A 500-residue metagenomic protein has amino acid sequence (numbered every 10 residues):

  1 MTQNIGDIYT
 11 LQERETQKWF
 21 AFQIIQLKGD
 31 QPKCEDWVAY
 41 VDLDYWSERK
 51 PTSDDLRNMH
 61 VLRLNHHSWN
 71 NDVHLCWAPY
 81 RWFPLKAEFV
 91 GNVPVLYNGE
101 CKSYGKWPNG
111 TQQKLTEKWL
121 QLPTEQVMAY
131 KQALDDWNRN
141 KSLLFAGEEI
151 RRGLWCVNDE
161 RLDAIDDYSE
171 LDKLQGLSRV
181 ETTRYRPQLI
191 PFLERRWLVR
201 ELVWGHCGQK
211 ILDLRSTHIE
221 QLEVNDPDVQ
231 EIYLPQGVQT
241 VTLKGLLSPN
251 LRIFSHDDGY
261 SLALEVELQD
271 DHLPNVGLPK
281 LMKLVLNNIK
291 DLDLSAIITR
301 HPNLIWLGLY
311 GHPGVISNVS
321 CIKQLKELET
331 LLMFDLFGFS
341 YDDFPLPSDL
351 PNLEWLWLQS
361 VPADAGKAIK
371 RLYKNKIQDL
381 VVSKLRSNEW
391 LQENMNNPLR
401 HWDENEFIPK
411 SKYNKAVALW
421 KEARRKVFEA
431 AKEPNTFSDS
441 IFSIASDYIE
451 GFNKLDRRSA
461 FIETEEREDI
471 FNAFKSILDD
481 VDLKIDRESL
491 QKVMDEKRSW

Functional and structural regions predicted by a protein language model:
M1-E13: Short coil-to-beta transition motif at edge beta-strands of beta-rich domains
G6, D343-D456, R467-I470: C-terminal capping region of solenoid repeat domains
Q17-K28: Short beta-strand-centered aromatic/proline hotspots
Q26-S53: Basic/aromatic-rich interaction segments and small domains that mediate binding to polyanionic partners
W46-E125: Intrinsically disordered, low-complexity, charged/polar segments
Q132-L294, T299-N388: Concave beta-strand-loop units of leucine-rich repeat
Y310, F334, E450, K454-R457 (+1 more regions): Positions within ordered alpha-helical repeat solenoids
K384, A460-W500: Amphipathic alpha-helical binding modules
